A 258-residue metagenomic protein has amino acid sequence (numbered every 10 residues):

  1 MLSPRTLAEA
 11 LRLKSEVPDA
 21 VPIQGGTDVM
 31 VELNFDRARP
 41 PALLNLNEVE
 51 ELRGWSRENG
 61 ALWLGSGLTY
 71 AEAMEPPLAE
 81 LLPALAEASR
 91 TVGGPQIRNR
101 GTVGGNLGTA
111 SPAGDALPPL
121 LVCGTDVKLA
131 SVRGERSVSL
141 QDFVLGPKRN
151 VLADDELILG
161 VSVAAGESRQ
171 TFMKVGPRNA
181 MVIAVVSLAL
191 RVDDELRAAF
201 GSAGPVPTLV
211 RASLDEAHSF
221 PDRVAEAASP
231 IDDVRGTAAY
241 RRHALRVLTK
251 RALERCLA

Functional and structural regions predicted by a protein language model:
M1-A258: C-terminal structural segment of proteins
